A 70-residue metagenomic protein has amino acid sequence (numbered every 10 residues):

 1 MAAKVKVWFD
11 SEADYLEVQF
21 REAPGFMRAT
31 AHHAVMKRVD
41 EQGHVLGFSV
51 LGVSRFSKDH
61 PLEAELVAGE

Functional and structural regions predicted by a protein language model:
M1-E70: Small, basic N-terminal interaction modules of short regulatory proteins
